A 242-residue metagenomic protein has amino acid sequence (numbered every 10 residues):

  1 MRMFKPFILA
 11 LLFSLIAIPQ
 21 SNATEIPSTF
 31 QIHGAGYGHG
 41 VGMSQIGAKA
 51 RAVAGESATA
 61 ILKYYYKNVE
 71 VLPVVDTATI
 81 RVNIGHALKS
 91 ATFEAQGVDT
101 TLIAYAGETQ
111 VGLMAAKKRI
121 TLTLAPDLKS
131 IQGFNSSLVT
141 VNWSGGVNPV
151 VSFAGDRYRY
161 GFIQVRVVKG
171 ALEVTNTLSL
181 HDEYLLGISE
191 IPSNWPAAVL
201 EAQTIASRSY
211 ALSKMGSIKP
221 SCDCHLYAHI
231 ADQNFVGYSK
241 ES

Functional and structural regions predicted by a protein language model:
R2-S242: Conserved, single-site charged/polar hotspot
